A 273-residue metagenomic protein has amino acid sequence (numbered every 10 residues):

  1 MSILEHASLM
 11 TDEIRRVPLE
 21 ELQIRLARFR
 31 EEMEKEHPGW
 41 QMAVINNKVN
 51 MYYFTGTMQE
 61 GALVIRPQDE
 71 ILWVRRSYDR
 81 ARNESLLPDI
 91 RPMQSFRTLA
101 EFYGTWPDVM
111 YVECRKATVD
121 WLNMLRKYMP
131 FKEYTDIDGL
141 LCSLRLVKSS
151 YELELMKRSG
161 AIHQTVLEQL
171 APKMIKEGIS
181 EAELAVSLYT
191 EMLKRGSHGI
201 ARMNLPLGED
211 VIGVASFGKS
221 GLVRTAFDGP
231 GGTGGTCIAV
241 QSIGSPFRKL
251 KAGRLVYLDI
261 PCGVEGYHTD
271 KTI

Functional and structural regions predicted by a protein language model:
M1-I71, P107, S150, E168 (+1 more regions): Terminal domain-start leader segments
S2-M10, E101-V223, L250: Flexible, acidic/His-enriched mid-domain "rim/lid" segments that flank
L9-L19, R82-P88, P230-G234: Short, basic, glycine/proline-bearing loop/turn elements
K48-V49, T57, V74-R80, R115-L122: Short, polar loop motifs at secondary-structure junctions
R66, G104-T105, V214-G266: Acidic/histidine-enriched ion/cofactor-binding microenvironments in catalytic or ligand-binding pockets
L87-L99, T135: Short acidic-hydrophobic, aromatic-tinged amphipathic segments that line or gate anion-handling sites
T269-I273: Short, compositionally biased
